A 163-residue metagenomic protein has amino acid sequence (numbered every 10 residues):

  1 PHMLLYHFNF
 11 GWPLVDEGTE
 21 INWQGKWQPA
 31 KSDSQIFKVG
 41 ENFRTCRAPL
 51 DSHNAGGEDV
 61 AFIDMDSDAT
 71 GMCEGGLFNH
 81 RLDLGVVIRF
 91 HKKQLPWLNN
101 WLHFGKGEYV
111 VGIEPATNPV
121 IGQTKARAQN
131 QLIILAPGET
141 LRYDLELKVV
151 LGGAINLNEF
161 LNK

Functional and structural regions predicted by a protein language model:
P1-F8, W12: Acidic, contiguous internal or C-terminal segments within carbohydrate-active enzymes that form a structured patch used
L4, A69, R127: Short, glycine/acidic-rich beta->alpha junctions
L4-Y6, E17, Y109: Residues that flank catalytic or metal-binding motifs in active/ligand-binding sites
L5, E20-N22, Y143: A structural signal for short, well-ordered beta-strand segments and their strand-loop junctions that often border
F10-V87: Active-site/ligand-binding surface loops and adjacent short beta/alpha elements that line catalytic pockets across
N79-K163: Active-site pocket scaffolds in enzymes
